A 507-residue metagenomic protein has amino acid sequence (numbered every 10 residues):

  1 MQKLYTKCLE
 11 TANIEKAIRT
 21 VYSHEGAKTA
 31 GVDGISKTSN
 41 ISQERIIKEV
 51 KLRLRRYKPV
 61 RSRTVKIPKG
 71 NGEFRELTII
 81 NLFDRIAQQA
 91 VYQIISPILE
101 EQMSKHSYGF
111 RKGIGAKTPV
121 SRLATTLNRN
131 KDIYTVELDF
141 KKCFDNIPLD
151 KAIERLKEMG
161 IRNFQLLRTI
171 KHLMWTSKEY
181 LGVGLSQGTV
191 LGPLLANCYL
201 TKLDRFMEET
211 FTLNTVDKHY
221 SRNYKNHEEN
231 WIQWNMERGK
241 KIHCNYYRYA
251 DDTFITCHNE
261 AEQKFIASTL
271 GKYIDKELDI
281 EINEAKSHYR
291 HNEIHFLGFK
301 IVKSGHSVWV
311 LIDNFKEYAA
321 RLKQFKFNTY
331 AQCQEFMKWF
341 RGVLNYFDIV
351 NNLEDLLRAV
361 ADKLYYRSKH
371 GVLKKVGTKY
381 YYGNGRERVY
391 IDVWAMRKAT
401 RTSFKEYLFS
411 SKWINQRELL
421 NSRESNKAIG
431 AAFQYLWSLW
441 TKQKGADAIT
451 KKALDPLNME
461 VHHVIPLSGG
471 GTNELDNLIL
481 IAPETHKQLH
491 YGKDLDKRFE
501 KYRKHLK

Functional and structural regions predicted by a protein language model:
M1-V190, L194: Conserved pre-catalytic core of RNA-dependent polymerases
E76, G182-Q187, A320-A331, G342-D355: Short, solvent-exposed helix-loop connector elements
K105, T125-K272, L278-E281, H288-E293: Conserved polymerase palm-domain catalytic core
D139, K451-P483, Y491-Y502: Histidine-centered nuclease catalytic patch
W175, E277-G342: A conserved non-catalytic segment of reverse transcriptases and RNA-directed RNA polymerases corresponding to the late
Q332-K379: Non-catalytic, peripheral interaction segments enriched in hydrophobic/basic residues
V360-K427: Extended C-terminal regions of large enzymes
K405-I449, T472, F499-H505: Short, charged surface segments at domain edges that flank catalytic/cofactor-binding sites
